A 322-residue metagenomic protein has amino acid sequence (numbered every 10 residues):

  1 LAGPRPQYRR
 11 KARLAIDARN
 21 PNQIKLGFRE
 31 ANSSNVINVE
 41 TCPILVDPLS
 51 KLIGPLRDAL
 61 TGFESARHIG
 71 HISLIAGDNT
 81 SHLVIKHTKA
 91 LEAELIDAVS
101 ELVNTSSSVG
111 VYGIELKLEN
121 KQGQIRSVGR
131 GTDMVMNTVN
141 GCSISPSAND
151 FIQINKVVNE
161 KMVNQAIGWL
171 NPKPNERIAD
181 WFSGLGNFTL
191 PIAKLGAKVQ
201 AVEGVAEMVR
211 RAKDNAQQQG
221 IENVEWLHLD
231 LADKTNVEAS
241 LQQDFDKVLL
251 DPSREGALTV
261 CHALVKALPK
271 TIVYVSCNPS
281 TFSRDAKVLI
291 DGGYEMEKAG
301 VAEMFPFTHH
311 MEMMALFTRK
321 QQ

Functional and structural regions predicted by a protein language model:
L1-I69, D78: Extended interfacial segments that mediate partner engagement and assembly in macromolecular machines
G3-P6, I16-D17, L74-I75, S127-G129 (+2 more regions): Replace "in large, NTP-powered and nucleic-acid-processing enzymes" with "in large, NTP-powered factors and other
A15-D17, K86-T88, T318-K320: Solvent-exposed residues in well-ordered beta-strands and their adjoining turns, especially edge/terminal strands
R29-S33, I85-A90: Secondary-structure transition/turn motif
N38-T41, I85, S145-F151: Glycine- and acidic
R67-A76, I114-L116: A short glycine-rich, hydrophobically flanked beta-strand micro-motif that places a catalytic Asp/Glu for divalent metal
I75-T88: Carbohydrate-binding surface patches
A90-Q322: Rossmann-like S-adenosyl-L-methionine
